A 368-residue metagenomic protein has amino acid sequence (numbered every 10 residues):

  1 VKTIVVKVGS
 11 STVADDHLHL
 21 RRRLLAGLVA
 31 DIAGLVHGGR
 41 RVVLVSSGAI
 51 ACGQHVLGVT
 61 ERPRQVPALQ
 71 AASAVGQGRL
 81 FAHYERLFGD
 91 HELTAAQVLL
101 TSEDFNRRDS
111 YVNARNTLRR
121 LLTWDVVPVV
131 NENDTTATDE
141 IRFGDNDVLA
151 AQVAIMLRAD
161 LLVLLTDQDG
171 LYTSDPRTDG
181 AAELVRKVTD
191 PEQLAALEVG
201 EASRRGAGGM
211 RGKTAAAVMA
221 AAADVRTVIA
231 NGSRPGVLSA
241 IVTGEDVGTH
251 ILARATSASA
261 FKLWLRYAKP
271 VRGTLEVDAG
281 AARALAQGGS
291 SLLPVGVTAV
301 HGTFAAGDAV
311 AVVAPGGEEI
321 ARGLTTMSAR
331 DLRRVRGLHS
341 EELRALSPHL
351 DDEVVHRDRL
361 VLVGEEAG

Functional and structural regions predicted by a protein language model:
V1-T94, V98-G368: C-terminal catalytic "cap/lid" subdomain
